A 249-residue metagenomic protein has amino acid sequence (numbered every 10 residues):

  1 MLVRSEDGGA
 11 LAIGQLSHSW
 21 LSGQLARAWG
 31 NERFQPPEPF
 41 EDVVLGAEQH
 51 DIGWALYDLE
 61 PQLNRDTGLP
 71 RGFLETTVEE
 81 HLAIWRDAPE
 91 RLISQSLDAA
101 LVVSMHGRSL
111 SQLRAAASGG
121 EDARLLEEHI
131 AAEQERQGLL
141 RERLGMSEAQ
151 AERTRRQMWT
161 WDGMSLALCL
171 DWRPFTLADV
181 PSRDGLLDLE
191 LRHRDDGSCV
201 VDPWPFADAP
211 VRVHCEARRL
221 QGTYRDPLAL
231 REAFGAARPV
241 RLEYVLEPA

Functional and structural regions predicted by a protein language model:
V3-S17, G23-Q24, D42-D171, F175 (+2 more regions): Divalent metal-dependent catalytic cores for phosphoryl transfer on phosphate-bearing substrates
R27-E41: Short pre-active-site segment immediately N-terminal to the catalytic Zn-binding motif
W161-A249: Extended, charged low-complexity segments that frequently continue into or abut oligomerization scaffolds
